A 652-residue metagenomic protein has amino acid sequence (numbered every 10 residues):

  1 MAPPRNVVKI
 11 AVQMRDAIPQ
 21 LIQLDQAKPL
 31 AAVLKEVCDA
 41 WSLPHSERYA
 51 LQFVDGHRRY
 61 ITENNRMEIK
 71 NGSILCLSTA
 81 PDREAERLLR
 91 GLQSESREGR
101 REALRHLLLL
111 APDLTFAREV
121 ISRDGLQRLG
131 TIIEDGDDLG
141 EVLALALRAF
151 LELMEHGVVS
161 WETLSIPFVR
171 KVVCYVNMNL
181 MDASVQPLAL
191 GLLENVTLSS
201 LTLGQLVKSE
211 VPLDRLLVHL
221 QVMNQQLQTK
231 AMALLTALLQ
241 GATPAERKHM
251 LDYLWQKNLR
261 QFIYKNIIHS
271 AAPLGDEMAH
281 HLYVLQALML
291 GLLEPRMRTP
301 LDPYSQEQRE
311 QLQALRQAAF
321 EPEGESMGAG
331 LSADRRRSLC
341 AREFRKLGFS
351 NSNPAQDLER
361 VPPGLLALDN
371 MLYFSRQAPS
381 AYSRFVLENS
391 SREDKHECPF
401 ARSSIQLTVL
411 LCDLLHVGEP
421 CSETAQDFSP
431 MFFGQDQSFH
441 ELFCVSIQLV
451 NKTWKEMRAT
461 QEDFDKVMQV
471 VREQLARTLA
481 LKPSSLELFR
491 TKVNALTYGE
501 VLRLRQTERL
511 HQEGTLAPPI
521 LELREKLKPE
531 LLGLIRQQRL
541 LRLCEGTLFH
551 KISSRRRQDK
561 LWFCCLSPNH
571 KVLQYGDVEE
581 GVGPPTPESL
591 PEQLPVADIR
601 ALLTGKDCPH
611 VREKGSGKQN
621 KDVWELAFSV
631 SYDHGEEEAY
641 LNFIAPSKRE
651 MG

Functional and structural regions predicted by a protein language model:
A2-P4, I10-A31, D39-L213, N224-K230 (+12 more regions): Elongated alpha-helical scaffolds that mediate protein-protein interactions in large eukaryotic proteins, primarily
P3-A11, Q558-W562, G605-G652: Canonical pleckstrin homology
V33, V172, C564, Q593-S616 (+1 more regions): Phosphoinositide-dependent membrane-docking surfaces
R87-S96, L129-G140, V172-A183, R215-M223 (+5 more regions): Helix-loop junctions that connect tandem helical modules in alpha-solenoid scaffolds
L110-L114, R123, I132, L153-G157 (+19 more regions): Residue-level signature of the C-terminal ends
D113, A231-A272, N389-E397, L414-L415 (+2 more regions): Extended amphipathic alpha-helical scaffold segments
E397-L534, E545: Extended acidic/polar alpha-helical scaffold segments
E500-V572, V582-L603: Disordered, polybasic Ser/Thr-rich segments at the N-terminal boundary of pleckstrin homology
